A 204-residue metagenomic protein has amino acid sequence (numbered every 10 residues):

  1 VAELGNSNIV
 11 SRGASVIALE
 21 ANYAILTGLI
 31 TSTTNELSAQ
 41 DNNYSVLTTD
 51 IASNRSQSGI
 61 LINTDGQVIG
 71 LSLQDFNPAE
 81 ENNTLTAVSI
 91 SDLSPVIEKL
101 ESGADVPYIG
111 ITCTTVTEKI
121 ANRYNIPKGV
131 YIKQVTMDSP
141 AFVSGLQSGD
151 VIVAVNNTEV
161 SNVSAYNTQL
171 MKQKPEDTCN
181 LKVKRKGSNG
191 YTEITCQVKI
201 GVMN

Functional and structural regions predicted by a protein language model:
V1-A24, I51, R55, V160-S161 (+4 more regions): Conserved active-site neighborhood of the chymotrypsin/trypsin-like protease fold
A2-N42, N77-E80, L100: Flexible, gly/ser-rich surface segments that form the specificity/activation loops bordering the active-site cleft
A2-N6, V46-T64, K133-V143: Gly/Ser-rich catalytic serine loop of serine hydrolases
R12-E20, S58-A79, A87: Active-site-proximal beta-strands of protease catalytic cores
A14, Q67, G149-V151, D177: Structural motif
V68-P127, T178, G190-I194, N204: C-terminal cap/linker of serine protease catalytic domains
I69, A141-V163: Conserved PDZ fold ligand-binding element
A154-K182: PDZ domains, with a preference for the canonical peptide-binding region formed by the helix
